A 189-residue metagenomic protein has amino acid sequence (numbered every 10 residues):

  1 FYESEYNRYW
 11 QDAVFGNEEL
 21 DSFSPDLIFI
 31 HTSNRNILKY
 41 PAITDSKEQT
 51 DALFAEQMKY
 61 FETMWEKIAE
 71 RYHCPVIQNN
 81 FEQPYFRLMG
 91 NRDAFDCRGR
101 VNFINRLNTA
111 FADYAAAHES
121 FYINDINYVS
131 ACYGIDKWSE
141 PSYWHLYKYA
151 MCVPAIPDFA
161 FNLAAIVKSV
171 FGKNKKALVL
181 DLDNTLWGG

Functional and structural regions predicted by a protein language model:
F1-L182, L186-G189: Extracellular glycan-modifying ectodomains
